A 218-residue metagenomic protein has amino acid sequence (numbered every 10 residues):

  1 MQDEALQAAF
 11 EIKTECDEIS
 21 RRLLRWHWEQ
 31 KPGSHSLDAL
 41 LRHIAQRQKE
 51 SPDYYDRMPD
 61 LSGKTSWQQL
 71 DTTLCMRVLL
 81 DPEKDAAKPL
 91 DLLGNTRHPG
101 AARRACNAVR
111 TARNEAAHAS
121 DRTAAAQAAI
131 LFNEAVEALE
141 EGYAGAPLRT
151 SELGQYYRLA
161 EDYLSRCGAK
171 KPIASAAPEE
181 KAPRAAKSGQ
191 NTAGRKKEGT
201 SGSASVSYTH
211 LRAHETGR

Functional and structural regions predicted by a protein language model:
M1-G189: Amphipathic alpha-helical interface elements
R184-S203: Short Lys/Arg-rich cationic patches that frequently serve as NLS/NoLS or arginine-rich RNA/DNA-binding motifs
Y208-T216: Conserved small/polar residues in nucleotide/adenosyl-binding loops
